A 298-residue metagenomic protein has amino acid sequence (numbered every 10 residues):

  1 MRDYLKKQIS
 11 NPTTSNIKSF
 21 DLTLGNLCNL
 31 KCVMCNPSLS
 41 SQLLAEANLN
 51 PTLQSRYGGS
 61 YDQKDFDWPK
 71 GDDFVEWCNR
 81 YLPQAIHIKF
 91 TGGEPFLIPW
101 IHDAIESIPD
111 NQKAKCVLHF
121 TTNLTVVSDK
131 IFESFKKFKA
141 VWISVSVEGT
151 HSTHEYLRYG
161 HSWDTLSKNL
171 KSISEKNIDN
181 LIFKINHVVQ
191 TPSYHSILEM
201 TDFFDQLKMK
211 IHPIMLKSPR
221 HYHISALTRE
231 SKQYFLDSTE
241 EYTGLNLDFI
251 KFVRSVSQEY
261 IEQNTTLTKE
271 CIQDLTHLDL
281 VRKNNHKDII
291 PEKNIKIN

Functional and structural regions predicted by a protein language model:
M1-D65, Y81-L82, D248-N298: N-terminal pre-core extensions flanking Radical SAM catalytic domains
I17-L27, S38-P69, P83-I98, N111-S128 (+3 more regions): Core AdoMet radical
F20, F74-W77, A104, L166-N169 (+2 more regions): Alpha-helical packing segments of well-folded alpha/beta enzyme cores
C32, N79, H102-E106, K171-S174 (+1 more regions): Non-transmembrane alpha-helical segments in soluble domains of secreted/periplasmic/extracellular proteins
F74-D103, N284-N285, I289, I295-N298: Extended amphipathic secondary-structure runs
V75-Y81, I105-N111, S134-K136, I173: Leucine-rich repeat
W100-S107, D129-K136, S196-L198: Distinct, well-ordered alpha-helical segments
H119, A140-S144, D164-I297: Conserved C-terminal portion of the radical SAM core fold that forms the substrate/S-adenosylmethionine-binding
